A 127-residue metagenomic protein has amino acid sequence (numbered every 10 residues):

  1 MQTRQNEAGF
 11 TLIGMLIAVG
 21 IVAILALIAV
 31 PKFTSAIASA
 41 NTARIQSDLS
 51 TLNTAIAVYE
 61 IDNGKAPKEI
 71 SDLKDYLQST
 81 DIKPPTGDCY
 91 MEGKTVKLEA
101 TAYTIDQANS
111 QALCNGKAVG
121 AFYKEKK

Functional and structural regions predicted by a protein language model:
M1-F10: N-terminal leader/signal peptides at the extreme start of proteins
T3, S39, V58-D62: Conserved amphipathic alpha-helical interaction elements at protein-protein interfaces in regulatory, energy-coupling
L16-K32: Alpha-helical hydrophobic helix detector
K32-T51: Aliphatic-rich helix starts adjacent to a transmembrane/signal segment
T54, E60-K127: Extracellular/periplasmic head regions of type IV pilus-like filament subunits
